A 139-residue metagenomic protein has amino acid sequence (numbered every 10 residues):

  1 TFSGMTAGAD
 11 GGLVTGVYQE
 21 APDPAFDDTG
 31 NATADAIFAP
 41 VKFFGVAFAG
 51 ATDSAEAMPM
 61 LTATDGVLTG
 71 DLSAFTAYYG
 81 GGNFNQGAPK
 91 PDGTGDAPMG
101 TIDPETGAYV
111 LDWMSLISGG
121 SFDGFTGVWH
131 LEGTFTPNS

Functional and structural regions predicted by a protein language model:
T1-P98: Predominantly extracellular/secreted and cell-surface proteins with exposed, flexible low-complexity segments
F48-A49, A108-D112: A short linear-motif detector with a strong N-terminal bias
M60-L68, M99-A108, F135-N138: A short, structured loop/turn motif at beta-sheet edges
N85, A97, D112-S139: Edge beta-strand at a domain terminus
